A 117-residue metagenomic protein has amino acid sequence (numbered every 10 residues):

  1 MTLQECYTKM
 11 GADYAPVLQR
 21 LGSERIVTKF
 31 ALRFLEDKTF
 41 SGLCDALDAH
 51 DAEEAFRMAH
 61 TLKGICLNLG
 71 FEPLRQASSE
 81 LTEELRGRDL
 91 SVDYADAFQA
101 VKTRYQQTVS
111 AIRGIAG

Functional and structural regions predicted by a protein language model:
M1-E5: Intrinsically disordered or compositionally simple regulatory linkers and C-terminal tails in signal-transduction
G11-T61, S91-A116: Long, amphipathic alpha-helical coiled-coil segments characteristic of histidine-phosphotransfer scaffolds
T39, D51, A55-M58, C66-R86: Short, well-ordered alpha-helical segments that carry or flank key catalytic/ligand-binding motifs at enzyme/regulatory
